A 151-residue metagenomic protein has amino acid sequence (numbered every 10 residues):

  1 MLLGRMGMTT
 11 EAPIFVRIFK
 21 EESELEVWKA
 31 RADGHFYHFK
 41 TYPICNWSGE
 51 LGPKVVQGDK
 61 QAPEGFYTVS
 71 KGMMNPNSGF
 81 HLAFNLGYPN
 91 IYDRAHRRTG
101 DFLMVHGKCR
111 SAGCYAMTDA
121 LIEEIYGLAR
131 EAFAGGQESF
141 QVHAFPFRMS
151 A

Functional and structural regions predicted by a protein language model:
M1-F15, V27-K29, N46-Q57, E64-K71 (+1 more regions): N-terminal post-signal-peptidase region of extra-cytosolic proteins
M8, R17-E21, P76: A short catalytic or substrate-binding loop motif that flags glycine-/basic-rich loops and adjacent residues that bind
A12, F19-S23, P63, F80: Short, basic and Ser/Thr-rich N-terminal targeting/leader segments
I14, E22-E26, A32-F36: Primarily extracytoplasmic ectodomains and periplasmic/lumenal surface modules that are beta-strand-rich
F19-E21, P43-G49, V142-R148: Acidic helix-start/capping segments at beta-turn-to-alpha-helix junctions
R31-W47: Short Gly/aromatic-enriched secondary-structure transition segments
G58-A151: Exported/periplasmic cell-wall-interacting domains
